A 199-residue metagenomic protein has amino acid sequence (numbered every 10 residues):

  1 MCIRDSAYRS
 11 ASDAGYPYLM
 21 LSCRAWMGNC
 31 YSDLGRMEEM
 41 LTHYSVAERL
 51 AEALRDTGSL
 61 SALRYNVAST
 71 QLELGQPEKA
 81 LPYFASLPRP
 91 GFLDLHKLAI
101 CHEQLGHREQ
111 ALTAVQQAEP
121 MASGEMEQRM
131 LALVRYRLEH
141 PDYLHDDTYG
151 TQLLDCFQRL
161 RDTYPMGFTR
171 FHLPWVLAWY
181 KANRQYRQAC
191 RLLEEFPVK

Functional and structural regions predicted by a protein language model:
M1-S6: Conserved small/polar residues in nucleotide/adenosyl-binding loops
Y8-D13, S45-R55, P82-P90, Q116-P120 (+2 more regions): Amphipathic alpha-helical segments of tetratricopeptide repeats
A14, L34, L54, L74 (+3 more regions): Structural motif corresponding to the intra-repeat A-B loop/turn of tetratricopeptide repeats
P17, M37, T57, P77 (+3 more regions): TPR-repeat structural position
Y18, G58, R89, G124-Q128 (+1 more regions): Residue signature of alpha-solenoid helical repeat architecture, marking inter-repeat boundaries and helix-start
S22, A62, L93, I100 (+3 more regions): Residue register of alpha-helical TPR repeats
N29, S69, I100, R135-R137 (+1 more regions): Residue-level recognition of tetratricopeptide repeat
